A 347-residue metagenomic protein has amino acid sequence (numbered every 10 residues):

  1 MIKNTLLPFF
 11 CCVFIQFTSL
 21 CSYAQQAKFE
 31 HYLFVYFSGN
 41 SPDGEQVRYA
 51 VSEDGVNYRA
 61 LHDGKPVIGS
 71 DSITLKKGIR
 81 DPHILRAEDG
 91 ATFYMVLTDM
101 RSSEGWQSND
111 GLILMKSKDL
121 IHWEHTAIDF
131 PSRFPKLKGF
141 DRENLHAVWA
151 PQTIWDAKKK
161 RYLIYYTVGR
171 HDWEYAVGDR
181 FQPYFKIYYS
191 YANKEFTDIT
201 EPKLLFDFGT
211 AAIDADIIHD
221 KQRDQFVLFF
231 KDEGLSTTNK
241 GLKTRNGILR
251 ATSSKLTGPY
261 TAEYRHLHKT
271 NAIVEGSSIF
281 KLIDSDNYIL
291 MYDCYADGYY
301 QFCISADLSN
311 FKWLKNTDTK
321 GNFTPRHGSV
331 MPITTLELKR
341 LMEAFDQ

Functional and structural regions predicted by a protein language model:
M1-Q26: Bacterial Sec-dependent N-terminal signal peptides
A24-Q347: Carbohydrate-active catalytic/glycan-binding domains of CAZyme proteins, especially the secreted or lumenal ectodomains
